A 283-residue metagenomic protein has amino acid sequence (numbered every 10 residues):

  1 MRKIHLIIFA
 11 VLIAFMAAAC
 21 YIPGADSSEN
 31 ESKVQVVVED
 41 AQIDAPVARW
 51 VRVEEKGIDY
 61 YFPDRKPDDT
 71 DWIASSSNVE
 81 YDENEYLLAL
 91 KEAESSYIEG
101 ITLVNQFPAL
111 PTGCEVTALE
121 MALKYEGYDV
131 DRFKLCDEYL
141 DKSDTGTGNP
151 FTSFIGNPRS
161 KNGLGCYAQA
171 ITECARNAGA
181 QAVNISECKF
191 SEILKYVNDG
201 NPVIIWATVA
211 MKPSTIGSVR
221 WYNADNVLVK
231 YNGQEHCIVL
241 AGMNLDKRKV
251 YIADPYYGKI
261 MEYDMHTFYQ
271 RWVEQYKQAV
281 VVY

Functional and structural regions predicted by a protein language model:
R2-G24: Sec-dependent N-terminal signal peptides of Gram-positive bacterial secreted proteins and lipoproteins
A19-A48, E55-I58, P63, D68-D69 (+5 more regions): Active-site-adjacent structural segments surrounding the nucleophilic cysteine of cysteine proteases and isopeptidases
G57-D59, N78, G200-P202, E235-C237 (+1 more regions): Short, surface-exposed beta-edge/turn micro-motifs
G113, V183-N184, V203-A207, V239 (+1 more regions): Structural recognition of the beta-strand scaffold that forms the well-ordered cores of secreted hydrolase catalytic
A118, S186-K189, A207-M211, G242-N244 (+1 more regions): A mature extracytoplasmic/lumenal domain signature
A178-Q181, D199-I204, K247-R248, K277: Loop/turn elements at helix/coil->beta-strand transitions in domains of secreted/extracellular proteins
E192-Y196: Surface-exposed ligand/attachment interfaces on beta-rich extracellular proteins
P213, R220-N232, I238-Y283: Noncatalytic regulatory segments and standalone regulatory/sensor domains
